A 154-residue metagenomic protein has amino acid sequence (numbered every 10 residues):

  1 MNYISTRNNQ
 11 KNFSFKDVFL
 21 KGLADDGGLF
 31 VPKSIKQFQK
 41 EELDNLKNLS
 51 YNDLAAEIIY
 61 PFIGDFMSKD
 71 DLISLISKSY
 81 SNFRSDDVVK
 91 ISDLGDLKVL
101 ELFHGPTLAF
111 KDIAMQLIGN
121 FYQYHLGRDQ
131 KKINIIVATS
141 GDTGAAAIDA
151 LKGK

Functional and structural regions predicted by a protein language model:
M1-K154: PLP-dependent amino-acid enzyme catalytic core
